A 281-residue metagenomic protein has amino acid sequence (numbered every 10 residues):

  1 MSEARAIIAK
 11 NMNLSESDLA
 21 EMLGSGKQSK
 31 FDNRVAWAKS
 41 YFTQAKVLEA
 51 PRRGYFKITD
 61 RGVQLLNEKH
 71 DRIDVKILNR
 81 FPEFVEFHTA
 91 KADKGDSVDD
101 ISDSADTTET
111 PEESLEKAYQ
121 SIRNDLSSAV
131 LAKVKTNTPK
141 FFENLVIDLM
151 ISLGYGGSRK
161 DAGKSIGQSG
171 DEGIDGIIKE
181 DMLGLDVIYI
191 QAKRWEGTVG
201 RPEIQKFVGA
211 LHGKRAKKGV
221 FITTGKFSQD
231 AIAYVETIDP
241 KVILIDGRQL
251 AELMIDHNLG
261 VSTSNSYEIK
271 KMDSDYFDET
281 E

Functional and structural regions predicted by a protein language model:
E3-R5: A short acidic, leucine-rich amphipathic alpha-helix
A9-A36: Short, positively charged loop/turn segments that connect secondary-structure elements
K39-S40: Short, hydrophobic-biased segments on the C-terminal half of alpha helices that form "recognition helices"
T43-R53: A short, conserved structural fragment
G54-D60: Minor-groove-contacting beta-hairpin "wing" of winged helix-turn-helix DNA-binding domains
D60-E281: Mixed-charge (Asp/Glu-Lys/Arg
